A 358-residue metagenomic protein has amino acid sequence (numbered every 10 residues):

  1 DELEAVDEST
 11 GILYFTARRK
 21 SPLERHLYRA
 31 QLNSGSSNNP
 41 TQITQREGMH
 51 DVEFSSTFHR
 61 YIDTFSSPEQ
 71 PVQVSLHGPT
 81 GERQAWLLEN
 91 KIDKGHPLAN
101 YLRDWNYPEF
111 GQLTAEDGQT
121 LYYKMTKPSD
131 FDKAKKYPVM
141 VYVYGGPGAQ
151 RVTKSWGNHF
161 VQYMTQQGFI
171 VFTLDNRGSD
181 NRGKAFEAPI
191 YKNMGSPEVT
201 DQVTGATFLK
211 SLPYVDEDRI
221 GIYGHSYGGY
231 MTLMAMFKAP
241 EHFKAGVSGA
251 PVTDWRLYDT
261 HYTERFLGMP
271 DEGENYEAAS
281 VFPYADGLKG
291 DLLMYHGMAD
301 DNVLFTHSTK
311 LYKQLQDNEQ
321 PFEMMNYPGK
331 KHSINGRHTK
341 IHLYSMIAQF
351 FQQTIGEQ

Functional and structural regions predicted by a protein language model:
D1-A5, M49-F54: Repeated scaffold domains used in trafficking and secretory/extracellular systems, primarily beta-propellers
V6, S37-N38, T200: Intrinsic-disorder/low-complexity regions
T10, D51-Q358: Serine-hydrolase catalytic core recognition
T16-R19, A149: Short, conserved, GDST-rich strand-edge loop motifs in beta-rich repeat architectures
R18-T41, E69-K91: Beta-propeller blade-edge and WD-like acidic-aromatic loop motif
I43-E47: Surface loop/turn motifs at the tips and blade-to-blade linkers of beta-strand repeat domains
